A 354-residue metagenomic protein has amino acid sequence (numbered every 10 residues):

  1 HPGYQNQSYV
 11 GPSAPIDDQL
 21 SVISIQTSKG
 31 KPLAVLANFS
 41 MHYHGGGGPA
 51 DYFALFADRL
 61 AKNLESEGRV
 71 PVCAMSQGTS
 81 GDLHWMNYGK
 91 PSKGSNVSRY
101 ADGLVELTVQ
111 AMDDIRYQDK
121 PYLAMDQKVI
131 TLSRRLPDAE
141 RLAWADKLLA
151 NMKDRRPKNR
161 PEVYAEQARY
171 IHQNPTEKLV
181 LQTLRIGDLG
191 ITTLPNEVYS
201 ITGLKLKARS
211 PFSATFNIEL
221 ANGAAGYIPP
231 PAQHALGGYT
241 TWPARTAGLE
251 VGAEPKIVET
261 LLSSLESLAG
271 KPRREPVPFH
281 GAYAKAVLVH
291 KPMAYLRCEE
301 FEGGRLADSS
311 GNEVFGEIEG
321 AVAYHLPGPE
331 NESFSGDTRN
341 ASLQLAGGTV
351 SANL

Functional and structural regions predicted by a protein language model:
H1-K285: Non-catalytic substrate/cofactor recognition surfaces at enzyme active-site rims
E275-L354: Extracytoplasmic low-complexity segments
